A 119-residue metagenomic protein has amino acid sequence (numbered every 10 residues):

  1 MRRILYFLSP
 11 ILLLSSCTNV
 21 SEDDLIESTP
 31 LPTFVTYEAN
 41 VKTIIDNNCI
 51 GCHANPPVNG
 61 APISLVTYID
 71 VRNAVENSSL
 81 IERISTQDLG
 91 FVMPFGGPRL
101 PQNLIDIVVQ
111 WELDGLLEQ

Functional and structural regions predicted by a protein language model:
M1-C17: Sec-dependent bacterial lipoprotein signal peptides
C17-Q119: Aromatic- and Gly/Pro-enriched helix-to-coil junctions and flexible linker segments
